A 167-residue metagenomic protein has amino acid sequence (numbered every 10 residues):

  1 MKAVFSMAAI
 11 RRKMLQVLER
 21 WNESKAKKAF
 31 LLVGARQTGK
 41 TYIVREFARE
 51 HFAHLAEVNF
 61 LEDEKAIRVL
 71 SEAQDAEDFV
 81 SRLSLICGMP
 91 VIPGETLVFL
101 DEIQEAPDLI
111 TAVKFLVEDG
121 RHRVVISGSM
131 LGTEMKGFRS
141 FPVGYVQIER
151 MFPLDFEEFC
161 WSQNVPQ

Functional and structural regions predicted by a protein language model:
M1-Q167: Phosphate-binding site recognition
